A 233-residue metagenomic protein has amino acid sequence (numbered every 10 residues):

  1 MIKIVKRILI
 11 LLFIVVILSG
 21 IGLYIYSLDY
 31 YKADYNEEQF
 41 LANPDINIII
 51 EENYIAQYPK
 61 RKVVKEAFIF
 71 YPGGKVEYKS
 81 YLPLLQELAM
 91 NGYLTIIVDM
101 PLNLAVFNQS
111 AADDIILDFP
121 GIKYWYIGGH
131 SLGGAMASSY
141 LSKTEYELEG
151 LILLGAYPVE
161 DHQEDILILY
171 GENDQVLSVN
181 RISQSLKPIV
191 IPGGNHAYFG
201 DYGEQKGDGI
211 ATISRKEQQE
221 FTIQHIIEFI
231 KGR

Functional and structural regions predicted by a protein language model:
M1-N47: N-terminal membrane-anchoring alpha-helices
V64-G73: Short beta-strand element of the alpha/beta-hydrolase
P72-V76, E172: Active-site glycine-rich loops that stabilize anionic/oxyanionic intermediates across multiple enzyme folds
L85-V106: Conserved alpha/beta-hydrolase
Y124-G128, L151: Conserved alpha/beta-hydrolase fold motif
G128-A137: Gly/Ala-rich beta-loop-alpha elbow adjacent to hydrolase catalytic centers
I168-Y170: Short beta-strand/loop motif that positions the catalytic acidic residue of the alpha/beta-hydrolase fold
L177-R233: C-terminal catalytic-base region of ester-bond hydrolases, centering on the histidine of the charge-relay
